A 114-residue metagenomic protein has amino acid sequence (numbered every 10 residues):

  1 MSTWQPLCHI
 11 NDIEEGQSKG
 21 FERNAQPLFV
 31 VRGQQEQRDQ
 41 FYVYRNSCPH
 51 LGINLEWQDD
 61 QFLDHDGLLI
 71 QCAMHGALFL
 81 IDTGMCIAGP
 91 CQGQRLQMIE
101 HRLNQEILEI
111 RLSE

Functional and structural regions predicted by a protein language model:
M1-H65, I81, R95-E114: N-terminal pre-ligand scaffold of iron-sulfur
C48, C72-H75: Short cysteine clusters
F62-I70, C86-Q94: Short cysteine/histidine-rich metal-coordination sites, predominantly Zn2+-binding motifs
L78-M85: Short metal-binding segments enriched for Cys and/or His
